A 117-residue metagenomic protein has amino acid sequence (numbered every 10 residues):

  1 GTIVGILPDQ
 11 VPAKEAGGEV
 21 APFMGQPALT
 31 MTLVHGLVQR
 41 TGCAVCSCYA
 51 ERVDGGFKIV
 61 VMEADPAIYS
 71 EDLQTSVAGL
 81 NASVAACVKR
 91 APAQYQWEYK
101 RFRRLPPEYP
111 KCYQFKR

Functional and structural regions predicted by a protein language model:
G1-R117: Non-catalytic C-terminal accessory region of glycerolipid acyltransferases and related lyso-lipid remodeling enzymes
